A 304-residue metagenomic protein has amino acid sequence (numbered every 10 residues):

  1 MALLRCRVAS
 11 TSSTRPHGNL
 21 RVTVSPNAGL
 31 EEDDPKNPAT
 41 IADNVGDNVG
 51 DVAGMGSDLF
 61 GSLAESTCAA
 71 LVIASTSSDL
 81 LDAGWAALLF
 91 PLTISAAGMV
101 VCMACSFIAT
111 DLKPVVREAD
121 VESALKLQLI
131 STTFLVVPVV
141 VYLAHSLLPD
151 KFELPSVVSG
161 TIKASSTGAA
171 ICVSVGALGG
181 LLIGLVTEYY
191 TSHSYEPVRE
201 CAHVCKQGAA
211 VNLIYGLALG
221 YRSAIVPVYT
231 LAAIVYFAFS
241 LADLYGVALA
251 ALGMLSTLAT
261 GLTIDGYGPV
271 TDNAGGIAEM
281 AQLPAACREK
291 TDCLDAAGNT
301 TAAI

Functional and structural regions predicted by a protein language model:
M1-I304: Hydrophobic packing and interface segments
